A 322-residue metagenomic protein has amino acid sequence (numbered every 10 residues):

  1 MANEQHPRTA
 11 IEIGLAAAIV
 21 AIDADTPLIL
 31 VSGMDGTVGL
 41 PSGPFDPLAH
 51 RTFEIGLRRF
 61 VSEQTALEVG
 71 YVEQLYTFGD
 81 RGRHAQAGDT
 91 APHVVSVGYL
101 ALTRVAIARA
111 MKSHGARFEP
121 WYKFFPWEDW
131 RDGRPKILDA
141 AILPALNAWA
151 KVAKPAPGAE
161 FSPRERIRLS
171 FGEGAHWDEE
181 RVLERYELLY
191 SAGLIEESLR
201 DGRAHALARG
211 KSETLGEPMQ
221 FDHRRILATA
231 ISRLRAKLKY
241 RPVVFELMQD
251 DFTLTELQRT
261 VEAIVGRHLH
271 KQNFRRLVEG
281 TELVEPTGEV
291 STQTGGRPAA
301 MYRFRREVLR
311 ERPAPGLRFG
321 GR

Functional and structural regions predicted by a protein language model:
M1, A16-A18, I22, L57-S62 (+3 more regions): A structural signal for the main folded, soluble domain(s) of proteins
A2-L40: N-terminal strand-loop-strand
Q5-P7, Q86-G88, G288-T294: Short proline/glycine-enriched turn/loop segments at secondary-structure junctions
I11, A91-V95, G296: A short, structural micro-pattern
I13-L15, V95-V97, A300: Change "...and in nucleic-acid phosphodiester-cleaving endonucleases..." to "...and in nucleic-acid processing enzymes
D25-Y71, L75-D80, K237-E262: Conserved Nudix-box catalytic region and its N-terminal flanking loop in Nudix hydrolases and closely related
G36-G43, L100-V290, R297-R322: Nudix hydrolase/Nudix homology domain
V72-F118: Hydrophobic/aromatic-rich structural module bridging two neighboring secondary-structure elements via a short loop
